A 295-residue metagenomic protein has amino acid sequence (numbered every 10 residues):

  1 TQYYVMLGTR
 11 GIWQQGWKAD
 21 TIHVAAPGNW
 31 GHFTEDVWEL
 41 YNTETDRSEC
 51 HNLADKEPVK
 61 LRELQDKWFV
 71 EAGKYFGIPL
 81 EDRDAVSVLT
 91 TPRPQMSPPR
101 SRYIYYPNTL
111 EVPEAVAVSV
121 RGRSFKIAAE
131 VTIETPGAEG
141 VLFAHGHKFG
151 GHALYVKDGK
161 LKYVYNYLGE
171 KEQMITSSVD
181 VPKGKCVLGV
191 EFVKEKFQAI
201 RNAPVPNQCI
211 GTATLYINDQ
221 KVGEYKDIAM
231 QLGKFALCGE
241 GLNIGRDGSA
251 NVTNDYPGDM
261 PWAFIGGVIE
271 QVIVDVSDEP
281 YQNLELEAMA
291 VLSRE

Functional and structural regions predicted by a protein language model:
T1-E39, T43: C-terminal cap/loop subdomain of S1 sulfatases and analogous C-terminal strand-loop tails that border
I12-W13, P27-W30, E49-N52, V252-T253 (+1 more regions): Short, solvent-exposed loop/turn elements at domain surfaces
K18, F76-G77: Carbohydrate-active catalytic/glycan-binding domains of CAZyme proteins, especially the secreted or lumenal ectodomains
D46: Intrinsically disordered, low-complexity polar regions and short flexible loop motifs
H51-V59: Active-site-proximal N-terminal segment of extracellular/periplasmic enzymes that hydrolyze or transfer
Q65: Active-site or pore-adjacent capping/gating segments
F69-G73: Sec-exported extracytoplasmic/periplasmic mature domains
P79-E295: Extracellular glycan-associated modules
